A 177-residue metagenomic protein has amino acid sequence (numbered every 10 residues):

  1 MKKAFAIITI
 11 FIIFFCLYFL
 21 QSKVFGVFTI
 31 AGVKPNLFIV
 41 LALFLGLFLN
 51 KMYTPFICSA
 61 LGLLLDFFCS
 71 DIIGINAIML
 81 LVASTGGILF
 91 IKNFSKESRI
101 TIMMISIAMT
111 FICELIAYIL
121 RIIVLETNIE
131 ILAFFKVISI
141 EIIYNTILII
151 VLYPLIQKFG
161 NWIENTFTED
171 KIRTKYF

Functional and structural regions predicted by a protein language model:
M1-F177: Terminal, non-globular segments
